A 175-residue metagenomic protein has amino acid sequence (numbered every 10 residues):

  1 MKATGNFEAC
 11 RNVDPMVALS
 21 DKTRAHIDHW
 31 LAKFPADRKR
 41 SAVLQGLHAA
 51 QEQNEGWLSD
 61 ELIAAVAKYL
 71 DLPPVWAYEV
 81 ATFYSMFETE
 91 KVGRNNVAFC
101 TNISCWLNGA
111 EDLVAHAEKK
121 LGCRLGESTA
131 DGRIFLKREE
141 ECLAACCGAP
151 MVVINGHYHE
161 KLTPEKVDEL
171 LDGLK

Functional and structural regions predicted by a protein language model:
M1-K175: Signature of N-terminal electron-transfer/Fe-S-associated modules in redox systems
